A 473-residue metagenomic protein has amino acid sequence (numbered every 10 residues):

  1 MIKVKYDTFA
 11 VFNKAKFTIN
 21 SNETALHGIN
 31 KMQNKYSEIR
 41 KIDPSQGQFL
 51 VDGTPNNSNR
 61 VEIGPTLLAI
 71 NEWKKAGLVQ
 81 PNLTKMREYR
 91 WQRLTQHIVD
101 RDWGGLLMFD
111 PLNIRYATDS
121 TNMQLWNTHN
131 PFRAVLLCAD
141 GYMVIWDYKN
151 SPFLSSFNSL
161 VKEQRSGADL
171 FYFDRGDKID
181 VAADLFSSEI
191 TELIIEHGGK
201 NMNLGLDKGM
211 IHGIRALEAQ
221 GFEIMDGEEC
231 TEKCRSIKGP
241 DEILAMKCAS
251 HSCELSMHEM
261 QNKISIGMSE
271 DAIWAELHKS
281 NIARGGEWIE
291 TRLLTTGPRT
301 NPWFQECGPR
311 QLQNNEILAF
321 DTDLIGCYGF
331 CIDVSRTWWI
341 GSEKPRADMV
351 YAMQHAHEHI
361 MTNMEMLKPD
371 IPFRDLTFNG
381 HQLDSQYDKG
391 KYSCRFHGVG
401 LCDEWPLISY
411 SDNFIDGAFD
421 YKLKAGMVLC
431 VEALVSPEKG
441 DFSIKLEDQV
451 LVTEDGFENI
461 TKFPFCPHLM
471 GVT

Functional and structural regions predicted by a protein language model:
I2-T473: Active-site neighborhoods and metal-handling regions in enzymes and metal-associated proteins
